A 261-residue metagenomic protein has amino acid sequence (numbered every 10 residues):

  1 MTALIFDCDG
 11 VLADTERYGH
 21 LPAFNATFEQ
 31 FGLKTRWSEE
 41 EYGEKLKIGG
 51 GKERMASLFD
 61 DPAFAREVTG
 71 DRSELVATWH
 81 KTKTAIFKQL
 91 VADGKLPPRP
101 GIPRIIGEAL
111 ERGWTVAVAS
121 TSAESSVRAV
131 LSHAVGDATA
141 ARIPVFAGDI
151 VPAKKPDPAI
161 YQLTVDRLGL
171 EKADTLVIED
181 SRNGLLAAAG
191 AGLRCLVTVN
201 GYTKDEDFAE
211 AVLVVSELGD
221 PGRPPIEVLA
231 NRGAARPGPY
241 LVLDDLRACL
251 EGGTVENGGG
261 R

Functional and structural regions predicted by a protein language model:
M1, G113, K172-D174: A general structural motif
T2-P100, G107, E111-R112: N-terminal helical cap/lid subdomain that shapes the substrate entry/recognition surface in HAD-like hydrolases
D7, V11, S120, D180: Conserved G/P- and acidic residue-centered "switch" motifs that form tight phosphate/ATP-binding loops in soluble
F24, S120, A188: Residue-level signature of catalytic and energy-coupling elements of molecular machines, predominantly ATP/GTP-dependent
G107, A123-R261: Asp-based, Mg2+/Mn2+-dependent phosphohydrolase catalytic module
W114-T115, S120: A structural preference for short, pocket-lining loop segments at secondary-structure junctions
